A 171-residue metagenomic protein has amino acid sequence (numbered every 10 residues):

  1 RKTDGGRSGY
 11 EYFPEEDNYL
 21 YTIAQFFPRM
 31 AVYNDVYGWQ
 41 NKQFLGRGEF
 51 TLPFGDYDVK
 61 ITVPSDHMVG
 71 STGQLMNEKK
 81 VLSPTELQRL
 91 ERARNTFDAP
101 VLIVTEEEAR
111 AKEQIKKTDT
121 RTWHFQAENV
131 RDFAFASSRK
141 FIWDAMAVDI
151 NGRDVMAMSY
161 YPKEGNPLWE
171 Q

Functional and structural regions predicted by a protein language model:
R1-N18, E107-T118, T122-W123: A surface-exposed beta-strand-loop module
R7-F44, G48: Core domains of carbohydrate- and sulfate-ester-processing enzymes
P28-W39, R47-Q171: Hydrophobic helix-coil surface modules that form long, contiguous segments used for peptide/substrate interaction
